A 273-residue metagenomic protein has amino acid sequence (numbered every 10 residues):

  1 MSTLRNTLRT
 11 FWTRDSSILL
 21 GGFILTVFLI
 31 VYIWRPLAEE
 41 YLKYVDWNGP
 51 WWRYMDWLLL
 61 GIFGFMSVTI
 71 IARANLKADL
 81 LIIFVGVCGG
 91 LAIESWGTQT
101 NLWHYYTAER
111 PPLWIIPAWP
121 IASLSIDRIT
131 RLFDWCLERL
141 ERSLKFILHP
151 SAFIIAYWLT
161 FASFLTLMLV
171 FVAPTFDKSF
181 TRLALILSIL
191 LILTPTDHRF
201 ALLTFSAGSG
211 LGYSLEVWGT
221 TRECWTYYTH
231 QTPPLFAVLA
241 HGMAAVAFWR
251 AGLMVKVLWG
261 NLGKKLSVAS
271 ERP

Functional and structural regions predicted by a protein language model:
M1-L144, H149, F153-A269: Aromatic-rich, lipid-facing transmembrane alpha helices and their immediate juxtamembrane interface loops in integral
